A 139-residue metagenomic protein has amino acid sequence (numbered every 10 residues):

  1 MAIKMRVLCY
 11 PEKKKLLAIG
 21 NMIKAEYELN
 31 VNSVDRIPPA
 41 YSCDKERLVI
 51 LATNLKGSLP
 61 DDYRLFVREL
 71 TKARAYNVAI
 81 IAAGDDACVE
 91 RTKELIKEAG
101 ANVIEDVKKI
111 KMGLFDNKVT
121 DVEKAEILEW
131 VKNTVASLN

Functional and structural regions predicted by a protein language model:
A2-E26: N-terminal beta1-alpha1 ligand-phosphate binding loop
I3-R6, A25-N32, K45-N139: FMN-binding flavodoxin-like domain, especially the glycine-rich phosphate-binding loop
K14, A40, A87: Flexible, glycine-rich phosphate/dinucleotide-binding loops and adjacent beta-alpha linkers at cofactor/substrate
V34-R36: Small/aliphatic-rich secondary-structure junction motif
P38-K45: Short amphipathic alpha-helix with an adjacent loop that forms part of the alpha/beta core around
